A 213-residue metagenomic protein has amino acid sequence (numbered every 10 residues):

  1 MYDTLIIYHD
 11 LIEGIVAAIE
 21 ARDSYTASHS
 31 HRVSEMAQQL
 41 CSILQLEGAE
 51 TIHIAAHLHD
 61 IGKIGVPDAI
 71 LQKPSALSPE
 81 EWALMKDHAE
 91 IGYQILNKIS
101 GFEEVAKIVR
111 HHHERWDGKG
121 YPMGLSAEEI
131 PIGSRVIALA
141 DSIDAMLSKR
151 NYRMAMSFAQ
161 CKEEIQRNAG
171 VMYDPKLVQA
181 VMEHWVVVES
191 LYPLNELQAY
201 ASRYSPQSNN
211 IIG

Functional and structural regions predicted by a protein language model:
Y2-G213: Histidine- and acidic-residue-rich, metal-dependent catalytic cores
